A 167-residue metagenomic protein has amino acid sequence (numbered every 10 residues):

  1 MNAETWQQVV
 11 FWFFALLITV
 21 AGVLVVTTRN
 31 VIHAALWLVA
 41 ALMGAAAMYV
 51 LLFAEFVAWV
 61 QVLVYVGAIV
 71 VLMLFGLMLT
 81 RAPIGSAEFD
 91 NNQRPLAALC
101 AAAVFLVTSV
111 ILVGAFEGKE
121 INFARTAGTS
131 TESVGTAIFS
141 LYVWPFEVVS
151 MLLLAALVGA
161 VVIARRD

Functional and structural regions predicted by a protein language model:
M1-I32, L52-E55, M78-D167: Flexible extramembrane loops and terminal tails that flank transmembrane helices in small membrane-associated subunits
I18-A21, L36-Y49, V66-M73: Hydrophobic alpha-helical segments within and immediately flanking transmembrane helices of multi-pass membrane proteins
I32, M48-Y65: Charged, well-structured alpha/beta interaction segments
H33-L42, V62-A68, D90-C100: Cytoplasmic-side transmembrane-helix entry/capping segments in multi-pass membrane proteins
L38, V64-Y65, L72-M73, A102-V107 (+1 more regions): Hydrophobic alpha-helical membrane segments, chiefly transmembrane helices and signal peptide h-regions, characterized
